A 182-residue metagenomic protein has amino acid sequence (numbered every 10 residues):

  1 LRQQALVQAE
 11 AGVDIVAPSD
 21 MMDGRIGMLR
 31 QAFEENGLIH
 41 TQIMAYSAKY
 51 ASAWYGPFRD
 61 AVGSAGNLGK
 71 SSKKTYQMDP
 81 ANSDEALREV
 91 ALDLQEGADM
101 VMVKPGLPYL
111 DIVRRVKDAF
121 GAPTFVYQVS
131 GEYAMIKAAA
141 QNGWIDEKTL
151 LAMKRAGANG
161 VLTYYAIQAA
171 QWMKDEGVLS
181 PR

Functional and structural regions predicted by a protein language model:
L1-R182: Alpha/beta enzyme core
